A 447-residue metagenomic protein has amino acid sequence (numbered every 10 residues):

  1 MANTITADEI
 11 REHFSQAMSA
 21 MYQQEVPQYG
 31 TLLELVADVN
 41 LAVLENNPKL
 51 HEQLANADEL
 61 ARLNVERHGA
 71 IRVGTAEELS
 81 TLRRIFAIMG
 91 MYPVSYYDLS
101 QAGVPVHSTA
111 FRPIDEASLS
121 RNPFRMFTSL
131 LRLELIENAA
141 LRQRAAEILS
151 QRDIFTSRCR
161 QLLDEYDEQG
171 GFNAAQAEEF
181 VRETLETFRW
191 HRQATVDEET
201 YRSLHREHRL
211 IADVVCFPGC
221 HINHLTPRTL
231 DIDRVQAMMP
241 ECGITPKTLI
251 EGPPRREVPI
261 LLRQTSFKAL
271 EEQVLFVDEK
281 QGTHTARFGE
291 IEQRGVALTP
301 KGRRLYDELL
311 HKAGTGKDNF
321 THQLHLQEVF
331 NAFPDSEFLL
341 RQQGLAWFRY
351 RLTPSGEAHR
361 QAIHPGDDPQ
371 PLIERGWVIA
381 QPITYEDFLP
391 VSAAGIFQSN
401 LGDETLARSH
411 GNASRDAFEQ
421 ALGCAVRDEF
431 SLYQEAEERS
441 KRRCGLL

Functional and structural regions predicted by a protein language model:
M1-L447: Extended, well-ordered protein cores
